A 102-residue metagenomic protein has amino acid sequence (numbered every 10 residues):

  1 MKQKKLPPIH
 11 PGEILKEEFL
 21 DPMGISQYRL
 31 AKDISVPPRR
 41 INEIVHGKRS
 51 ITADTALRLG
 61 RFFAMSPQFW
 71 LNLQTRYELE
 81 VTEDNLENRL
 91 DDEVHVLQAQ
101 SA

Functional and structural regions predicted by a protein language model:
M1-I25, N72: A short, Lys/Arg-rich alpha-helix, primarily the initiator
R29-A31, L59: Short alpha-helical "recognition helix" segments of helix-turn-helix
S35-I51: Recognition helix of helix-turn-helix/homeodomain-like DNA-binding domains that insert into the DNA major groove
K48-R61: Short, basic-rich loop-to-helix N-cap that marks the start of a DNA-contacting helix
N72-A102: Short, charged recognition helix plus adjacent turn of helix-turn-helix-like nucleic-acid-binding domains
